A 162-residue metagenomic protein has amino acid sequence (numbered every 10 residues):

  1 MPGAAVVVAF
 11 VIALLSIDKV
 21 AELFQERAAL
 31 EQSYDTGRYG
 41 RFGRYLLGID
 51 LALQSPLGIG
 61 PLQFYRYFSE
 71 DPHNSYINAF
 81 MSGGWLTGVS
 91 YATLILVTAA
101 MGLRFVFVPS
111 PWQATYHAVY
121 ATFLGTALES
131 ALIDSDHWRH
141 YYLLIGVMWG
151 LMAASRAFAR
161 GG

Functional and structural regions predicted by a protein language model:
M1, G83-T87, S135-D136: Helix-loop-helix junctions and helix-breaking kinks within/between transmembrane helices of multi-pass membrane
M1-I17, P111, L151, A159-G162: Hydrophobic alpha-helical segments of polytopic membrane proteins
V8, Y120-A127, S135-G162: Transmembrane alpha-helices of multi-pass inner-membrane enzymes
I12-L15, I59-E70, M148-A157: Alpha-helical membrane-embedding segments and immediately adjacent membrane-interface amphipathic helices
L14, G125-S130: Alpha-helical transmembrane segments of multi-pass membrane proteins
I17, I133-D134: Short helix-capping/hinge motifs at transmembrane helix termini and TM-loop junctions
A21-L86, G102-P111: Long extracytoplasmic/lumenal interhelical loops at the membrane interface of multi-pass membrane proteins
W85-T126, M152-A153: Hydrophobic transmembrane alpha-helices and their immediate junctions
